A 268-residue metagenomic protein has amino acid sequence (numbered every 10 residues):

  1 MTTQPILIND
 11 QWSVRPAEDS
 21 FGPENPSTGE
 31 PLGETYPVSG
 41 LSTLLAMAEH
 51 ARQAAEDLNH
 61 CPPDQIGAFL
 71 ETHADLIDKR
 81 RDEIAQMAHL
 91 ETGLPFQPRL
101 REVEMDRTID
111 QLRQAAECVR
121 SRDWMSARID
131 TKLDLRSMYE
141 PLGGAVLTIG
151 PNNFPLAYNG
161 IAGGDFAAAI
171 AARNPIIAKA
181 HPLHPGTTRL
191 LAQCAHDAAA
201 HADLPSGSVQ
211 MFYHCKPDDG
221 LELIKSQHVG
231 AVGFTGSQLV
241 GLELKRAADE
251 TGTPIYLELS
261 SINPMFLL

Functional and structural regions predicted by a protein language model:
M1-D134: N-terminal Rossmann-like NAD(P)+-binding subdomain of aldehyde/semialdehyde dehydrogenases
G29, I66, A88, R173 (+3 more regions): Residue-level signal for inorganic ion chemistry
S42, E83, D106-R107, P185-G186 (+2 more regions): Short alpha-helical
E83, P175, P254: Residue-level detector of anion-binding/catalytic polar loops
L112, T188-L191, L223, L244: Hydrophobic packing residues within well-ordered alpha-helices of enzyme cores
M125-A202, N263: Conserved small-residue-rich beta-alpha loop and adjacent elements that most often cradle the phosphate/pyrophosphate
A145-T148, A199-L268: Conserved NAD(P)+-binding/catalytic subdomain of aldehyde/semialdehyde dehydrogenases
